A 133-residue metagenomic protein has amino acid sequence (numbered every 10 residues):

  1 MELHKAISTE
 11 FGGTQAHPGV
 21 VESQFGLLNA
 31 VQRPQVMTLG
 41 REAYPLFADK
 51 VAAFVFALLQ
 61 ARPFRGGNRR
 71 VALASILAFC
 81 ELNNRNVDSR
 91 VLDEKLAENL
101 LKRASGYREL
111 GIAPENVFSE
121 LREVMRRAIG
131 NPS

Functional and structural regions predicted by a protein language model:
M1-S133: FIC/Doc superfamily catalytic core
